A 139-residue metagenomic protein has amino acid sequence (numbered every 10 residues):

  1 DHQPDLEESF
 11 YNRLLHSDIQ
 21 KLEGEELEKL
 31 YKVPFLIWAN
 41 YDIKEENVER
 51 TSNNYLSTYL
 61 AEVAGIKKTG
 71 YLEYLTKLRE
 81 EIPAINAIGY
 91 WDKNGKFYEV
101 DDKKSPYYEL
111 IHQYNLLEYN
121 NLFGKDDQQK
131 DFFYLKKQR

Functional and structural regions predicted by a protein language model:
H2-R139: Solvent-exposed soluble domains appended to multi-pass membrane proteins
